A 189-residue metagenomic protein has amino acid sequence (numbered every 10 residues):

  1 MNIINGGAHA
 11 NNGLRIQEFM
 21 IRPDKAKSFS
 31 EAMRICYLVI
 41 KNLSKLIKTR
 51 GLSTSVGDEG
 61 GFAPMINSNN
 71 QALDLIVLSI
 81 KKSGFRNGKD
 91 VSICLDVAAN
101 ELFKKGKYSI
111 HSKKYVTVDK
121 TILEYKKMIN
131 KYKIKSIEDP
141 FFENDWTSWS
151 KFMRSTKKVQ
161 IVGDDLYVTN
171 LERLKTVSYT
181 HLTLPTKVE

Functional and structural regions predicted by a protein language model:
M1-L14, G61: Conserved phosphate/anionic-ligand binding catalytic regions in large, soluble enzymes, centered on
I4, K25, Y167: Acidic, glycine-rich active-site loops and adjacent beta-strand->loop/helix elements that engage anionic groups
A8-S55: Mobile "lid/hinge" segments at catalytic clefts and subdomain interfaces of large enzymes
E18-F29, S53-N69, A98-H111: Active-site-proximal beta-alpha loop/turn segments in soluble metabolic enzymes
N70-L182: Catalytic core of soluble alpha/beta enzymes
H181-E189: Single conserved hydrophobic/aromatic residue that forms the stacking wall/gate of nucleotide- or nucleobase-binding
